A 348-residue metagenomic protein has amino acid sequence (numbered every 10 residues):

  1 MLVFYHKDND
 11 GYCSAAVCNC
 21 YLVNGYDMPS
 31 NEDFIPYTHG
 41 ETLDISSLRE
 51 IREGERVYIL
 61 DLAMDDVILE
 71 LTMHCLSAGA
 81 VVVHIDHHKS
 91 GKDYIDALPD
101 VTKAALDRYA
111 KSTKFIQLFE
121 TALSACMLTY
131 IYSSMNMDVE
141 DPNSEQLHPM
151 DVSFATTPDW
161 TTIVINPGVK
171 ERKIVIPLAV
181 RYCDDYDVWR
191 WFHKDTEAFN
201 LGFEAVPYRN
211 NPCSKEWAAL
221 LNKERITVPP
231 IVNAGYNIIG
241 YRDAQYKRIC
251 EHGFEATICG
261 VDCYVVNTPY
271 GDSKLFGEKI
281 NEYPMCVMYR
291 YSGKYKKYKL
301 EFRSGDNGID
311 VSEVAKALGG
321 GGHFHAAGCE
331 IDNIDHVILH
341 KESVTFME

Functional and structural regions predicted by a protein language model:
M1-E204, N210-K215, G240-E348: Replace "Mg2+/Mn2+-dependent" with "divalent metal-dependent
P212-I239: Long, charge-rich alpha-helical interaction segments
